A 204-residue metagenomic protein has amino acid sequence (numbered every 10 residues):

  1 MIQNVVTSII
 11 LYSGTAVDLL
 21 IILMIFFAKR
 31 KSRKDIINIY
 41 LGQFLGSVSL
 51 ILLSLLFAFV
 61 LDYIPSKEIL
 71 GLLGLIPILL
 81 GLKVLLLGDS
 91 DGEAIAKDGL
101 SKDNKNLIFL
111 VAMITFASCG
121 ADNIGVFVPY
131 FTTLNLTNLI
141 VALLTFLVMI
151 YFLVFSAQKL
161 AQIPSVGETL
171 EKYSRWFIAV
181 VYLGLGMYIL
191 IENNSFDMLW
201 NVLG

Functional and structural regions predicted by a protein language model:
M1-V17, G92-S118, I140-V148, L203-G204: Small-residue-enriched transmembrane helix starts and helix-helix packing motifs in multi-pass inner-membrane proteins
I2-D62, V128-L144: Juxtamembrane transmembrane-helix termini in multi-pass membrane transport proteins
L23, M149-S165: Transmembrane alpha-helical segments of integral membrane proteins
R33-D98, L170, M187: Membrane helix-loop-helix hairpins that form the core translocation module of multi-pass transporters
F44, V48-L52, L147-Y151, F155 (+1 more regions): Hydrophobic/small/kink-forming positions within alpha-helical transmembrane segments of polytopic membrane proteins
Q158-V180: Interfacial loop-to-transmembrane junctions
R175-N193: Final/C-terminal transmembrane alpha-helix of multipass membrane proteins
Y188-G204: Juxtamembrane boundary at the C-terminal end of a transmembrane helix
